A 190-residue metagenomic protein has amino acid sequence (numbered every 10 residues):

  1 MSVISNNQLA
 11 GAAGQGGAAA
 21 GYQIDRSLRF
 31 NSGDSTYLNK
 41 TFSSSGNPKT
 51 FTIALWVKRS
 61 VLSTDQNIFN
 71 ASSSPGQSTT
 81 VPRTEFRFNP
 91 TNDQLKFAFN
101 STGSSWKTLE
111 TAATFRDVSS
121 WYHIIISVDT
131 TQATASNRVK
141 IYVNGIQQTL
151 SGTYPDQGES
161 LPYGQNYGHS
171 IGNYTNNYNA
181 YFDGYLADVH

Functional and structural regions predicted by a protein language model:
M1-K49, N92-F97, S101-S105, Q165-I171: Low-complexity, glycine/proline/serine-rich flexible segments
V3, Y22-D25, T50-V61, V128 (+2 more regions): Extracellular, beta-strand-rich glycan-interacting domains
S5, R29-N31, N70-S72, T84-P90 (+5 more regions): Beta-strand-rich, repetitive solenoid scaffolds
G33-K96, Q132-A135, A180: Extracellular glycan-recognition modules
A98-H123, N176: Short, aromatic/His-centered strand-loop micro-motif at the edge of beta-sheets
S120-R138: Localized edge beta-strand/strand-to-loop motifs within extracellular or lumenal beta-rich domains
S136, V143-G168: Short, solvent-exposed beta-strand-to-loop segments that form ligand-recognition rims of beta-rich domains
P162-L186: Extracellular glycan-interaction patches encoded by glycine-rich segments
